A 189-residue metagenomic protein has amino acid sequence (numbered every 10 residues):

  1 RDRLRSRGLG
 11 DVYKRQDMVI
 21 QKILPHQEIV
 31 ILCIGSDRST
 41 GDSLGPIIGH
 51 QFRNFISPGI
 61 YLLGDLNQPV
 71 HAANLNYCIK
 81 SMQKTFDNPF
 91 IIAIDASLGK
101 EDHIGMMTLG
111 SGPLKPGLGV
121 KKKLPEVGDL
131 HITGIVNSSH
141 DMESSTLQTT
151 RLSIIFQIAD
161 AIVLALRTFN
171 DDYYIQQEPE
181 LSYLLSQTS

Functional and structural regions predicted by a protein language model:
R1-Y13: Single conserved hydrophobic/aromatic residue that forms the stacking wall/gate of nucleotide- or nucleobase-binding
R15-E28: Glycine-rich phosphate/diphosphate-binding loops that line cofactor/substrate pockets in enzymes
H26-L66: A glycine-rich, hydrophobic loop/mini-helix early in the fold
C33-I34, I92-S97, H131-I135: Short beta-strand segments
F52-F55, T108-G128: Gly/Ser/Thr-rich active-site loops/lids in small-molecule metabolic enzymes that frequently grip phosphoryl groups
L63-F90: Catalytic-core regions of hydrolytic enzymes
M82-G119: Glycine-rich phosphate-binding loop
G117-S189: C-terminal folded domains that constitute the principal catalytic or ligand-binding module of multi-domain proteins
